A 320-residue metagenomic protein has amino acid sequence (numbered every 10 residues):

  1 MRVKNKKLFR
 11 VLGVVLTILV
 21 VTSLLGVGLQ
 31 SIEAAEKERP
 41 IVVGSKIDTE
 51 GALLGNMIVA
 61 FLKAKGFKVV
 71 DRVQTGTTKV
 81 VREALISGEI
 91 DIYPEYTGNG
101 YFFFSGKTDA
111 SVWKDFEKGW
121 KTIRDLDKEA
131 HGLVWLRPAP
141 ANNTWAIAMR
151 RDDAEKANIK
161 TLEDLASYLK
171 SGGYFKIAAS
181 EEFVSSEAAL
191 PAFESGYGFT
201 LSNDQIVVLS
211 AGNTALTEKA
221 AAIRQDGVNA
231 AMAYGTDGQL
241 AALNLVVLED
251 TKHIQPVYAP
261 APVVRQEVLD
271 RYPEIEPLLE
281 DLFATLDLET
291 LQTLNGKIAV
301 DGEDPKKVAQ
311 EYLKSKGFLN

Functional and structural regions predicted by a protein language model:
M1-P40, N320: Short, low-complexity disordered leader/linker segments with a strong preference for bacterial N-terminal type II
K37-E50, F67-Q74, G173-A179: Short, well-ordered beta-strand elements
T49, D71-E83, E181, D204-K219: Short helix-initiation/N-cap motifs at beta->coil->alpha
T49-K68, P191, S195-Y197: Short, polar/charged alpha-helical segment
K65, G88, R224: Conserved dinucleotide-binding and phosphotransfer motif residues
R72-I90, T97-F102: Acidic helix-start/capping segments at beta-turn-to-alpha-helix junctions
D91-I92, V228-A230: Short, Asp-centered acidic motifs that coordinate Mg2+ and/or phosphate in catalytic or ligand-binding sites
G98-P191, S195, F199, N203 (+6 more regions): Contiguous mixed-secondary-structure segments that line small-molecule binding/active-site clefts of soluble domains
